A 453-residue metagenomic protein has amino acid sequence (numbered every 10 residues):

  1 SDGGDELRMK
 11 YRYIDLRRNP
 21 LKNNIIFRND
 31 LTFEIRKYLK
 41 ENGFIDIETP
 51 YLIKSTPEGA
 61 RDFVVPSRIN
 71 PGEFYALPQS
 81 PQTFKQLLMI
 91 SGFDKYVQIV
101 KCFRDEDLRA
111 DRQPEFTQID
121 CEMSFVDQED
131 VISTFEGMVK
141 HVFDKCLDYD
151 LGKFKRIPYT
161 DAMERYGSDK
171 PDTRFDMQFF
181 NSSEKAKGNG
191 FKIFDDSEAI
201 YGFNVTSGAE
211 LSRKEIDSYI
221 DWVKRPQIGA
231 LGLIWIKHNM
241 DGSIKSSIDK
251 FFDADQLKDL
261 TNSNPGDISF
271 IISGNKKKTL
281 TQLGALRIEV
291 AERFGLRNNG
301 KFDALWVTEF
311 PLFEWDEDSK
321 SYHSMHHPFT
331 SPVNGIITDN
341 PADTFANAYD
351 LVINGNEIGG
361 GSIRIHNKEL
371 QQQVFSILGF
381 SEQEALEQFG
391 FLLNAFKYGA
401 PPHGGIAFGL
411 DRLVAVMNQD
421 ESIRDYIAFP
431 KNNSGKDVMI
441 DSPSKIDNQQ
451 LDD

Functional and structural regions predicted by a protein language model:
S1-D453: Class II aminoacyl-tRNA synthetase catalytic cores and aaRS-like
